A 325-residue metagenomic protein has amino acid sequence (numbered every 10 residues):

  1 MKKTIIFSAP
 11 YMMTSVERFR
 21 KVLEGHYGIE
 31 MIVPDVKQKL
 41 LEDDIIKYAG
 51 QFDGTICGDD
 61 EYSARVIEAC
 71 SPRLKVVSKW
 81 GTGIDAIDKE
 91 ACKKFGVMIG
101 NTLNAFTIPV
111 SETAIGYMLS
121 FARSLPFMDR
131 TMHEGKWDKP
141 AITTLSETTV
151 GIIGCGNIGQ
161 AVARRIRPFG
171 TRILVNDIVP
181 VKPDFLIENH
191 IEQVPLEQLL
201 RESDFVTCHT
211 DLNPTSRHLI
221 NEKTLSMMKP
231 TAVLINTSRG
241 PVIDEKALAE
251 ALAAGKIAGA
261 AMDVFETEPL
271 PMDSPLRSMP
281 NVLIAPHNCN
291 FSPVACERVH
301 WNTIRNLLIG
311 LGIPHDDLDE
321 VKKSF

Functional and structural regions predicted by a protein language model:
M1-F52, L174: N-terminal glycine-/charge-rich "phosphate-binding" loop or analogous flexible N-terminal tail
K2-K3, S15-R18, H26, K93 (+2 more regions): C-terminal helix-to-coil terminal segments
A49-G54, P72-L74, E202-F205, K229-T231: Short acidic/histidine-rich motifs immediately flanking catalytic phosphotransfer sites in two-component signaling
Q51-D129, T143: Phosphate/diphosphate ligand-binding glycine-rich loop within oxidoreductases
A64, P180-P275: Rossmann-like adenosine-cofactor binding region
S111-F127, R164-T171, W301-I309, I313: Oxidoreductase and adenylate-handling cofactor-binding alpha/beta cores
M128-A161, E188-H190: Glycine-rich NAD(P)-binding loop of Rossmann-like domains
P168-L186: NAD(P)-binding Rossmann-fold cofactor-contacting core
